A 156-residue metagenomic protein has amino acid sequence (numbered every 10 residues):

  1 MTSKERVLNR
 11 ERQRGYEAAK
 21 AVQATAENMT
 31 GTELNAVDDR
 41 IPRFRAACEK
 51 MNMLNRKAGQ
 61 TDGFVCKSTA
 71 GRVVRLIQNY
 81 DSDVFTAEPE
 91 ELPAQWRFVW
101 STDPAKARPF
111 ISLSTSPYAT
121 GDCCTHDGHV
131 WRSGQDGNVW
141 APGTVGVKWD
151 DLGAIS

Functional and structural regions predicted by a protein language model:
T2-S156: Tryptophan-rich substrate-binding surfaces of secreted polymer-degrading and adhesive proteins
